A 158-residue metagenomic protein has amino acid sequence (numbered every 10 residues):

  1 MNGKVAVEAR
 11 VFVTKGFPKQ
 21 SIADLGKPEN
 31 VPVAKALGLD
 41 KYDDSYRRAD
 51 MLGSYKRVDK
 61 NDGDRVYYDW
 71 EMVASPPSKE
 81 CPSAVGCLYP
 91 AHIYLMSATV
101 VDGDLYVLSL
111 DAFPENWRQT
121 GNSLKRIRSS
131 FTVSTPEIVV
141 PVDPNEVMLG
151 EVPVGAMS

Functional and structural regions predicted by a protein language model:
M1-Y106, A112, E137-S158: Conserved polar/disulfide-associated segments of primarily extracytoplasmic proteins
V107-R126: A short acidic/glycine-rich loop-to-helix N-cap element
I127-T135: Short conserved aromatic/hydrophobic patches within beta-strands of well-structured domains
